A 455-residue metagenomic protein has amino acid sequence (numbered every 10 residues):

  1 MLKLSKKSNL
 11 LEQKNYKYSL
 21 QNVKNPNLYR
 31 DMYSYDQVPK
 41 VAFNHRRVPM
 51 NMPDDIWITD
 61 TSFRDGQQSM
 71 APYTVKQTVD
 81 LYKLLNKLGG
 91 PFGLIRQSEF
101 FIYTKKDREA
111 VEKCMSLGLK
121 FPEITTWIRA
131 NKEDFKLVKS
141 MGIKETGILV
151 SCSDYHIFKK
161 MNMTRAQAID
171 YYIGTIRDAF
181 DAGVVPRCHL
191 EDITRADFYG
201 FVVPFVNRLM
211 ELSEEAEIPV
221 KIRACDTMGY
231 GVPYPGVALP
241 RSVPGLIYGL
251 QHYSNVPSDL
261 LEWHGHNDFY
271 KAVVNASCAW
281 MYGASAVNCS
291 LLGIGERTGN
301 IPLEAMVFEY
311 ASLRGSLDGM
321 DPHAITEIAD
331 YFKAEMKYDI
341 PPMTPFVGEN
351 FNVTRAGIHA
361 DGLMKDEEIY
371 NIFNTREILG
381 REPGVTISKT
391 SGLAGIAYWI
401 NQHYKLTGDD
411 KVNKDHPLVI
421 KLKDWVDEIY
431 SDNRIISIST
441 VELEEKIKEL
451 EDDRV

Functional and structural regions predicted by a protein language model:
S8-R64, G315-V455: A mid-to-C-terminal "edge-of-domain" accessory segment
P53-I58, M70-L94, K113, L117 (+3 more regions): Alpha/beta enzyme core
R64, F101-K105, W127-N131, S151-S153 (+4 more regions): Active-site beta-loop-alpha junctions enriched in small/polar residues
Q68, Q97-F101: Metallocofactor- and cofactor-centric catalytic cores in central/energy metabolism, strongly enriched
K83-P91, S116-L119, R177-V184, N207-E215 (+7 more regions): Generic secondary-structure signature for well-ordered alpha-helical cores
I102-W127, N131-L137: N-terminal active-site wall of soluble small-molecule enzyme domains
E123-T125, G147, A286-C289: Short hydrophobic alpha-helical runs that function as membrane-insertion/retention elements
M228-I372: Catalytic alpha/beta core domains of metabolic enzymes, predominantly
